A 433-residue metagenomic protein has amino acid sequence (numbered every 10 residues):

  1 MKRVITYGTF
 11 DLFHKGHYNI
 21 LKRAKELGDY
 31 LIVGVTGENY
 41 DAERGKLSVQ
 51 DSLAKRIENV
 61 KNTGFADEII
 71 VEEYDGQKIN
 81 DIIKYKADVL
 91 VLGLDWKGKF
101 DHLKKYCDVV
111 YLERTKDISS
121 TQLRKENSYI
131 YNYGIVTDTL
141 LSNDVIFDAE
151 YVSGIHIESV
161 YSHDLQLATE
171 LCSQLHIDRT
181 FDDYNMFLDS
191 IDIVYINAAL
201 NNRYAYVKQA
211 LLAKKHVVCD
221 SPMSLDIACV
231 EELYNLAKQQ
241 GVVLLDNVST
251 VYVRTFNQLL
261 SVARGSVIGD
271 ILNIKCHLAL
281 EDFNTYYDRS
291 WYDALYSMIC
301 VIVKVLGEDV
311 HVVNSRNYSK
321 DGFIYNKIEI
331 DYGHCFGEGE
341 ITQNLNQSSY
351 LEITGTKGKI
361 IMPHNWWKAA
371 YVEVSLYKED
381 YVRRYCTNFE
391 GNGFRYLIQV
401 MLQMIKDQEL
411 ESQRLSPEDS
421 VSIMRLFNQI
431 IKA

Functional and structural regions predicted by a protein language model:
M1-I130: Nucleotidyltransferase catalytic core that binds NTPs
V33, C219, L244-D246, M362: Hydrophobic residues in well-ordered beta-strands that form the structural core
Y129-L175, L402: N-terminal Rossmann-like dinucleotide-binding module
I135, S173-Q174, M186, I193-A198 (+2 more regions): C-terminal helix-rich "cap/oligomerization" subdomain common to oxidoreductases
I135, S224-D282: A contiguous active-site-proximal alpha/beta segment in oxidoreductase catalytic domains
Q166, L175-Y234: Beta-loop-alpha module in the N-terminal Rossmann-like domain of NAD(P)-dependent dehydrogenases, especially those
N247-R254, E281-V312, L397, D419: Mid-domain beta-loop-alpha active-site segment that forms a flexible, acidic cofactor/metal-binding surface
D293-A369, I398-Q408: Contiguous beta-strand/loop segments that form the cofactor/metal-binding neighborhood of enzyme cores
